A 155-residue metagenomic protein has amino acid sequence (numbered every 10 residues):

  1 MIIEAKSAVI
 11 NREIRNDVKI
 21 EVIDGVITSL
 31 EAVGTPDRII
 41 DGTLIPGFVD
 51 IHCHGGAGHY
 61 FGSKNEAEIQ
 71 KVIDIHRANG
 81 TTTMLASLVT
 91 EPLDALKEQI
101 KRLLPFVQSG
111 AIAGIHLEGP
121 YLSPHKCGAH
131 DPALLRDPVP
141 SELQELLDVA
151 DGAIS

Functional and structural regions predicted by a protein language model:
M1-I3, V33-E66, Q70, D74: Replace "His-x-His-based motif
M1-I45: Histidine-rich, glycine-flanked metal-binding segment
V33-P36, R136-S155: Histidine/acidic residue-rich metal-binding segments in metalloenzymes
H54, Q70-Q99, A111-S123, A150-S155: Divalent metal-dependent hydrolysis catalytic cores, especially in the metallo-beta-lactamase
G62-N65, L135-V139: Short, conserved glycine- and acidic-residue-centered signature motifs in active-site or ligand-binding loops
K71, E98-P105, S141, E145: Alpha-helical scaffolding segments of alpha/beta enzyme cores, especially the outer helices of TIM-barrel or partial
H125-L135: Glycine-rich phosphate-binding loop of ATP-grasp-fold ATP-dependent ligases
